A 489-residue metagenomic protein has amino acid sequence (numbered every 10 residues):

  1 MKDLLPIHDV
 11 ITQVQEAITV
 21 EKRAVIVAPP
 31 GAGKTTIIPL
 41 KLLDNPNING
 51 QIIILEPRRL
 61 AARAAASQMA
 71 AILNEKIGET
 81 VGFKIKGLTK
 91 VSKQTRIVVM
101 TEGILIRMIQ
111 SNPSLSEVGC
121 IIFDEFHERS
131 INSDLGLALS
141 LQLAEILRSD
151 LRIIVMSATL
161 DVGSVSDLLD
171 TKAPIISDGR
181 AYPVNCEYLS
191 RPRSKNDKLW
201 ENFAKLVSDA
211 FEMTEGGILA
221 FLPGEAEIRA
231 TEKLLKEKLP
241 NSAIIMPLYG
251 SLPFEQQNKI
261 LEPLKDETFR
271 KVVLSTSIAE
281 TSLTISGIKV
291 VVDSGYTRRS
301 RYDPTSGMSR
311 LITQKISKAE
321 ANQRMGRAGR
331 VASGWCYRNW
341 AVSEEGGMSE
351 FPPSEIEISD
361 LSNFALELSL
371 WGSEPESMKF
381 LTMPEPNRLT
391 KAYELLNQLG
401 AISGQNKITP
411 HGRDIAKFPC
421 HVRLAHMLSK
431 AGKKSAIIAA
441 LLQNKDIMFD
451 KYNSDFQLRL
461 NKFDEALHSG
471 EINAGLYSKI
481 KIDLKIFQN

Functional and structural regions predicted by a protein language model:
M1-M427: P-loop NTPase motor module signature
K233, S362-L366, T382, N397-S403 (+1 more regions): C-terminal helicase lobe and adjacent C-terminal extensions/tails of nucleic-acid helicase motors
